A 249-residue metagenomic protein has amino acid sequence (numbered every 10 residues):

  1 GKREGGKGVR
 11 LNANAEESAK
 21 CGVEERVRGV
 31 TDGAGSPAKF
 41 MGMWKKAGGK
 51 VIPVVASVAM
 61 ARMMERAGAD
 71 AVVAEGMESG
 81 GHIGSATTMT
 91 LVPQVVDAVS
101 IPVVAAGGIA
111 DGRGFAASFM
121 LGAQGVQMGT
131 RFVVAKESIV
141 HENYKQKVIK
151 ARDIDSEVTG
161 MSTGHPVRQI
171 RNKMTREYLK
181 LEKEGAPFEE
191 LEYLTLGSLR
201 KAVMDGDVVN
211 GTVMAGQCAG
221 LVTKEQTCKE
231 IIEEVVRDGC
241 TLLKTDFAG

Functional and structural regions predicted by a protein language model:
G1-P102: Active-site entrance/lid segments in N-terminal catalytic domains of soluble metabolic enzymes
T88-V104, A110-G249: Conserved active-site-proximal phosphate/metal-binding subdomains
